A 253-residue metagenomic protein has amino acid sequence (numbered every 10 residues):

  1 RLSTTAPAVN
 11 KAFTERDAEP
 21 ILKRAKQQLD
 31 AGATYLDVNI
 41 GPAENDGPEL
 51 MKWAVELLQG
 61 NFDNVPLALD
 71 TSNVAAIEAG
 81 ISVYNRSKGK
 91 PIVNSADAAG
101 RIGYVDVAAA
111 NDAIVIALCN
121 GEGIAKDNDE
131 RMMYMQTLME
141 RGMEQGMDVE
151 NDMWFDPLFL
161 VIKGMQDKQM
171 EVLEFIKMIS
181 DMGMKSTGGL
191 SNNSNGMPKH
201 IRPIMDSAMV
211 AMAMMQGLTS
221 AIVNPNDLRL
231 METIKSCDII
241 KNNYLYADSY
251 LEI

Functional and structural regions predicted by a protein language model:
R1-F13, L29-I40, Q59-F62, I116-G123: Gly-rich Lys/Arg/Thr-decorated short loops/hinges at beta-loop-alpha junctions or inter-strand turns that position
R1-K23, I92-D97, E122-D129, S194-P203: Active-site mouth loops of central-metabolism enzymes
D17-L29, R101, I204-V210: Short, acidic/polar
Q28, L36, D70, G80 (+2 more regions): Buried hydrophobic positions in well-ordered alpha/beta secondary-structure cores of metabolic enzymes
L29-V65, F159-Q166: Glycine-rich, proline-tolerant flexible connector loops at the mouths of alpha/beta enzymes
D37-A43, V65-N73, K90-G100, C119 (+2 more regions): Catalytic beta/alpha-barrel core
D46-T71, A75-K88, Q169, L173-G188: Alpha-helix-loop-beta-strand connector modules within alpha/beta enzyme cores
D106, A110-D248, E252-I253: Catalytic alpha/beta core domains of metabolic enzymes, predominantly
